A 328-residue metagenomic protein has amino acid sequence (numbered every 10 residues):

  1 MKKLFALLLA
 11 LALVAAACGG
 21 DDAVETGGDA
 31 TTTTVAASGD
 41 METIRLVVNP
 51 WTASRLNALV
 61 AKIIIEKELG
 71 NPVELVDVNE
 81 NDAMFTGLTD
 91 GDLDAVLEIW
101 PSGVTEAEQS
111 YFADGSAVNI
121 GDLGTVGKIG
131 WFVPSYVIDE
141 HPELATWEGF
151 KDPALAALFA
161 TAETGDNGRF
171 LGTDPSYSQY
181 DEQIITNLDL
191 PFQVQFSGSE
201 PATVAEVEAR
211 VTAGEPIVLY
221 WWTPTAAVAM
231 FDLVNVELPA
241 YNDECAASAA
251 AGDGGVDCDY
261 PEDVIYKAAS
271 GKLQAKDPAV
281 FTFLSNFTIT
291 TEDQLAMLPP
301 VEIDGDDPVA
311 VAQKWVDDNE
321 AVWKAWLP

Functional and structural regions predicted by a protein language model:
A12-A17: C-terminal motif of bacterial Sec signal peptides marking the signal peptidase cleavage site
G19-T31: Bacterial lipoprotein signal-peptidase II cleavage site
G39-A53, N71-D77, N167-L171, L284: Short, well-ordered beta-strand elements
M41, A53, Y177-Q193, S197-G214 (+3 more regions): An extracytoplasmic/periplasmic, membrane-proximal ligand-sensing/linker region
T52-N71, Q183-I185: Short, polar/charged alpha-helical segment
T86-G87, L93-L97, R169-A247: Ligand-binding pocket segment of bilobal, Venus flytrap-like solute-binding proteins
S116-F170: A conserved helix-loop-strand patch within extracytoplasmic ligand-binding domains of the periplasmic binding
K128-E140, D263-K276, P299-P300: A bilobed periplasmic-binding-protein/Venus flytrap-type ligand-binding module shared by bacterial periplasmic
